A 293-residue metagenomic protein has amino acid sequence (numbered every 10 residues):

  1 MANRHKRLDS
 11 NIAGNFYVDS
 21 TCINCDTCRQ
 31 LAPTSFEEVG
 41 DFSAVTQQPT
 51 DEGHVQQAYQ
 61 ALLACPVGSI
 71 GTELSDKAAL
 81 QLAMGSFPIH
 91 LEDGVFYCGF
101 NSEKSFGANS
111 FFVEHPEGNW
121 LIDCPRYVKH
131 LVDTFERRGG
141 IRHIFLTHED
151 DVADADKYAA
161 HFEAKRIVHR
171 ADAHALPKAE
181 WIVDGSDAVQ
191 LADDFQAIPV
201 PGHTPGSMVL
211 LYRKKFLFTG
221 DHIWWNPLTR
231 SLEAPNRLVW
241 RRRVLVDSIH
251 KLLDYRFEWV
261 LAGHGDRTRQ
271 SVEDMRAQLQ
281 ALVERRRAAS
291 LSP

Functional and structural regions predicted by a protein language model:
R4-N24, E37-Q56: Ferredoxin-like iron-sulfur electron-transfer modules
T27-G40, L62-L74: Iron-sulfur cluster-binding cysteine motifs and their immediate structural context in ferredoxin-like electron-transfer
G40-D41, N119-L121, Y127-K129, R142 (+3 more regions): Metallo-beta-lactamase
D51-P116, R256, D274-A277, S292-P293: Zn-dependent metallo-beta-lactamase
D76-D93, D133-E136, A153-P205, V239-F257: Metallo-beta-lactamase
N101-A108, R170-G185, N226-R230: Active-site-proximal loop/helix segment associated with metal-binding centers of metalloenzymes
K104-S105, E114-H143, H174, K178: Pre-active-site segment of Zn-dependent metallo-hydrolases
R142-D151: Metallo-beta-lactamase
